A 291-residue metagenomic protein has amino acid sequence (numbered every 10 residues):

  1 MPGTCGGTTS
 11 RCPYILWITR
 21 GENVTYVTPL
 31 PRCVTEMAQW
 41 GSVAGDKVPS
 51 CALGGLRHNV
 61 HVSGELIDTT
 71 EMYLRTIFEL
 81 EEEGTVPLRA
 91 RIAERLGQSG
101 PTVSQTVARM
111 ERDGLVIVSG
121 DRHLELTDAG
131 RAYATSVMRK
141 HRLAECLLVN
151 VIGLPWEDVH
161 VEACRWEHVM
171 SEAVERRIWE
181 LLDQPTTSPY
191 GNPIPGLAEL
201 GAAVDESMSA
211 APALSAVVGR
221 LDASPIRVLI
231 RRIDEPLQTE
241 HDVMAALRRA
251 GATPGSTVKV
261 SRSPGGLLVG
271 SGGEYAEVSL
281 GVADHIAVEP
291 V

Functional and structural regions predicted by a protein language model:
P2-A52, H58-H61: Short, compositionally biased terminal leader/tail segments enriched in small/polar residues
V43-G97: Extreme N-terminal segment that seeds HTH/winged-HTH DNA-binding domains in transcriptional regulators
P101: Key DNA-contact positions within bacterial/archaeal DNA-binding proteins
V107-A108: Short, hydrophobic-biased segments on the C-terminal half of alpha helices that form "recognition helices"
R112-S119: A short, conserved structural fragment
R122-H141: Basic, amphipathic "hinge/linker" alpha-helix immediately C-terminal to the N-terminal HTH DNA-binding motif
H168-V282: Mid-protein regulatory/catalytic core that forms ligand/cofactor-binding pockets and protein-protein interaction
